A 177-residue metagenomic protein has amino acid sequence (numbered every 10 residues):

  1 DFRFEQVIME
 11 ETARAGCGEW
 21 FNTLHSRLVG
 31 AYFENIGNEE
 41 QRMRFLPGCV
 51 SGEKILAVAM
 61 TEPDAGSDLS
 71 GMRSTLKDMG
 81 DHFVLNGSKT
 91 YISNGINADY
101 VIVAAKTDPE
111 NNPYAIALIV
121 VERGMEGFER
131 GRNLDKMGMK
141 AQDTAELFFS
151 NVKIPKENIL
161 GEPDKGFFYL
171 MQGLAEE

Functional and structural regions predicted by a protein language model:
D1, D68-S70, N94-A98, N112-A115 (+2 more regions): Short glycine/proline-enriched turns and hinge-like loops at secondary-structure junctions
D1-E53, S93-Y100: Internal helix-loop-helix
D1-M9, D68-M72, F148, I154: Structural signature of FAD isoalloxazine-binding scaffolds in flavoprotein oxidoreductases
N22-L24, D64-S67, Y91-N94, D108-E110 (+1 more regions): Short Gly/Pro-enriched turn/cap motifs at secondary-structure boundaries
G52-M60: A short, Trp-centered hydrophobic/proline-enriched beta-strand micro-motif
S74-K77: A structural signal for short hydrophobic beta-strand segments in well-ordered beta-sheet cores
H82, N86-R130: A short core secondary-structure module
T107, L118, F128-E177: Glycine-rich beta->alpha junctions and the first turn(s) of the following alpha-helix
